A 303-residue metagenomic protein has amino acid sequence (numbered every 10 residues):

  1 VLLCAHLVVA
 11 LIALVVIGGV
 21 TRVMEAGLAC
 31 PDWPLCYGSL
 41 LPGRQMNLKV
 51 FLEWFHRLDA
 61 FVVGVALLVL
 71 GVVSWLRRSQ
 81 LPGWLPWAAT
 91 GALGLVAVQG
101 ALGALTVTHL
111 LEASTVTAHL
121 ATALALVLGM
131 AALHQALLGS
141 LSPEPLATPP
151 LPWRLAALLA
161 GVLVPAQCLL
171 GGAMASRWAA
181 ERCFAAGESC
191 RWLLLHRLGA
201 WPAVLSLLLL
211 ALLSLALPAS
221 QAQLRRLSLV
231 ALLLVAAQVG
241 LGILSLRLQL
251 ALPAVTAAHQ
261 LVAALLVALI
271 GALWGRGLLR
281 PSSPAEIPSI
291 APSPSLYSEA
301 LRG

Functional and structural regions predicted by a protein language model:
V1-G303: Polytopic transmembrane helical bundles with strong interfacial aromatic enrichment
